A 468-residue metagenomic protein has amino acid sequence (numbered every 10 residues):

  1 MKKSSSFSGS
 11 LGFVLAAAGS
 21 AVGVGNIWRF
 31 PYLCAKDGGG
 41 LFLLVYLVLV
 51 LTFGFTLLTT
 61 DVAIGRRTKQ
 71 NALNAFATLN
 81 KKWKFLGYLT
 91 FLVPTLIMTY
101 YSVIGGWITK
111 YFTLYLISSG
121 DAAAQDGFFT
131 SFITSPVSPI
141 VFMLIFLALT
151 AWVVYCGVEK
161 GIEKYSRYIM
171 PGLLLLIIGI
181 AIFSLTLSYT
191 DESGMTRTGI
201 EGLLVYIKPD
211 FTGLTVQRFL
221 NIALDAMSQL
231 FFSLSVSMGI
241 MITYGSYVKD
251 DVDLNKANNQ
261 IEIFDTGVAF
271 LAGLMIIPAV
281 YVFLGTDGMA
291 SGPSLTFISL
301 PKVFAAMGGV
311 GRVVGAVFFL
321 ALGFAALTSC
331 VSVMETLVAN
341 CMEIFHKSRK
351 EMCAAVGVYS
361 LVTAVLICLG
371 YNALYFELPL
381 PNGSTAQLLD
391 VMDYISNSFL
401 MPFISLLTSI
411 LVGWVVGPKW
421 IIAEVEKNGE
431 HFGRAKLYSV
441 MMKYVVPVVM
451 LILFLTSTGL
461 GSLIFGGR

Functional and structural regions predicted by a protein language model:
M1-W28, L57-V62, R66-T78, K84-F85 (+2 more regions): Membrane-interface "cap" regions at the ends of multi-pass membrane proteins
K2-F7, R167-L327, V331, E351-M352 (+1 more regions): Membrane-embedded translocation segments of transport machinery
K2-S5, L33-D37, Q70-L89, S102-G161 (+5 more regions): Inter-helical loop and helix-membrane interface segments of multi-pass membrane transporters/permeases
S6-A17, F42-V45, K82-T95, V141-F146 (+7 more regions): Select transmembrane alpha-helical segments in multipass membrane proteins
G9-L47, I240, K256-N259, I263-T266 (+1 more regions): Transmembrane helix-boundary motif of multi-pass solute transporters/channels
L33-D37, A63, T78-L79, F85-P94 (+5 more regions): Membrane-water interface regions at transmembrane-helix termini and the short interhelical loops of multi-pass membrane
L327-S332, C353-I367, Y371, D390-E424: Hydrophobic alpha-helical segments of multi-pass membrane transport proteins
N382-G413, G433-R468: A generic transmembrane alpha-helix motif of multi-pass inner-membrane proteins
